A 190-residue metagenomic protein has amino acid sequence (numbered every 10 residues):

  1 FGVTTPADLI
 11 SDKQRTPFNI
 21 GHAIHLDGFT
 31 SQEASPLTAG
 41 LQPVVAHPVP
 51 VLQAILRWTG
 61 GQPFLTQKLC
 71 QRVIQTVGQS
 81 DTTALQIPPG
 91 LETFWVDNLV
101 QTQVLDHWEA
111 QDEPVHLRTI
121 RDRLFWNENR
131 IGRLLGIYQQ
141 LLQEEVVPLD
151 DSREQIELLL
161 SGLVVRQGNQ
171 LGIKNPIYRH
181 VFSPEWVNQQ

Functional and structural regions predicted by a protein language model:
F1-Q14: Sensor-1/coupling segment of RecA-like P-loop NTPase cores
T4-A7, S31, R72-V73, V164 (+1 more regions): Short, solvent-exposed loop/turn segments at secondary-structure junctions
S11-D27: A short helix-turn-beta junction within AAA+ P-loop NTPase domains corresponding to the substrate/partner-engaging
K13-T16, V73, N188: Short secondary-structure boundary/capping segments
P17-N19, L117, Q190: Conserved adenine-nucleotide phosphate-binding loops and their immediately adjacent elements
Q32-Q53, R57-S161, Q167-G168: Winged-helix-like regulatory helical subdomains adjacent to P-loop NTPase cores
W108-E113, Y178-Q190: Short, amphipathic alpha-helical interaction segments positioned at domain boundaries
Q170-N175: Minor-groove-contacting beta-hairpin "wing" of winged helix-turn-helix DNA-binding domains
